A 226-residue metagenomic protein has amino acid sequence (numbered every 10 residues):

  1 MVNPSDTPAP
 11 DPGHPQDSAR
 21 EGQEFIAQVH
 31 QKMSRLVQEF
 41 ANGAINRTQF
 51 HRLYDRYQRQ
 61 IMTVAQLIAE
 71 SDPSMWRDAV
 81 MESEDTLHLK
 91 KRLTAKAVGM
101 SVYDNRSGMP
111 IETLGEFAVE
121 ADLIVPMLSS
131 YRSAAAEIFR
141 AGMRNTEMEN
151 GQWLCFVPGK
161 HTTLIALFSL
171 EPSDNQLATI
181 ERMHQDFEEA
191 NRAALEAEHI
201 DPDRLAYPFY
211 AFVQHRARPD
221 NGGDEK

Functional and structural regions predicted by a protein language model:
V2-E24: Short, charge/polar-rich alpha-helical segments
D17, E21-E24, Q28, K32-R35 (+1 more regions): Terminus-proximal functional modules
V29-R56: Short, Lys/Glu-rich amphipathic helical modules
T48, D72, V80-S83: Acidic, negatively charged sequence signal that fires either on conserved catalytic/metal-binding carboxylates
R59-D72: Amphipathic alpha-helical coiled-coil segments
V80-A95, R106-K226: Acidic, low-complexity cytosolic segments
M100-S101, G108: Generic short beta-strand
